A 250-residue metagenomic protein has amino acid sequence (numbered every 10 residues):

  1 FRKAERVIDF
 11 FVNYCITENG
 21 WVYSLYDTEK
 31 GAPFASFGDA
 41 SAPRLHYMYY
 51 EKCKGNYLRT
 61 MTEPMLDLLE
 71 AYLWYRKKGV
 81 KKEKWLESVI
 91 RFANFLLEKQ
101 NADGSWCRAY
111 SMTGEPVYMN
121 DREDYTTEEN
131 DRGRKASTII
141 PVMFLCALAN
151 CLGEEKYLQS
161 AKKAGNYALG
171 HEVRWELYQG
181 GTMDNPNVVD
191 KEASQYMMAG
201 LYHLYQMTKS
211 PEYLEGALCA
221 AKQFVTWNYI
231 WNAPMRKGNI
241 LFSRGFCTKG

Functional and structural regions predicted by a protein language model:
F1-G250: Glycan-recognition and catalytic cores of secretory/periplasmic carbohydrate-active enzymes
